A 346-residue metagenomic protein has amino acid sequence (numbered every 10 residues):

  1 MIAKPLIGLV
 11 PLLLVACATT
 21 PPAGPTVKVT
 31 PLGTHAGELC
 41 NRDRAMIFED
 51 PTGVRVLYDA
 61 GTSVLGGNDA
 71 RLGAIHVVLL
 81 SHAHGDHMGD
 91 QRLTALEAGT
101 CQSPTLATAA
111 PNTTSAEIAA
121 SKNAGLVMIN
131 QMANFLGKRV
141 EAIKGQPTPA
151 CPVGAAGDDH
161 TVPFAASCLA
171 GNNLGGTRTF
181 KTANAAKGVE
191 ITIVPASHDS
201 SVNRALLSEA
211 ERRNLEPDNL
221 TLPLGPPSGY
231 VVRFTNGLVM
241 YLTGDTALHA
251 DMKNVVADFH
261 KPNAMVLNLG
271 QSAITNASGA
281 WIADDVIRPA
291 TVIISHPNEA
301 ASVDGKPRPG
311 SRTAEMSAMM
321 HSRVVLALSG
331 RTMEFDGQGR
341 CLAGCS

Functional and structural regions predicted by a protein language model:
M1-I7: Bacterial N-terminal signal peptides that target proteins for export
V15-A16: C-terminal motif of bacterial Sec signal peptides marking the signal peptidase cleavage site
T20-R71, A156-A257, E334-S346: Core dinuclear metal-dependent hydrolase active-site scaffold
L32-H35, Y58-G61, S81-H84, I129-Q131 (+5 more regions): Active-site-proximal beta-strand/loop segments in catalytic clefts of secreted hydrolases
G37-R42, V64-L65, H84-G89, M132-G137 (+5 more regions): Active-site environment of divalent metal-dependent phosphoester hydrolases
G53-L57, G61-L136, A142-T148, A155-A156 (+2 more regions): Active-site metal-binding motif and surrounding structural segment of the metallo-beta-lactamase
E117-A185, G279-S346: Binuclear metal-ion centers of metallo-dependent hydrolases, dominated by the metallo-beta-lactamase
M265-W281: A short, conserved beta-to-alpha structural element at the edge of catalytic cores that scaffolds binding
